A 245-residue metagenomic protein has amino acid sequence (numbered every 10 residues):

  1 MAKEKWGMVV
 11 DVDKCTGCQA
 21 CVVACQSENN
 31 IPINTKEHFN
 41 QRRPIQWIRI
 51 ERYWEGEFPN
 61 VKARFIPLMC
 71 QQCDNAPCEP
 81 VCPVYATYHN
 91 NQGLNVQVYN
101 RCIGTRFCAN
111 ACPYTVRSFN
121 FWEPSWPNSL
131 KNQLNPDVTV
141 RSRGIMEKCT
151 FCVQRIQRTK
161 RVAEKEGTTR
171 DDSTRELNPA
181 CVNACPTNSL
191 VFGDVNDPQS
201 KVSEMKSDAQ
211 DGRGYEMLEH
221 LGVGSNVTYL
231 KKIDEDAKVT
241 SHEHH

Functional and structural regions predicted by a protein language model:
M1-H245: Non-ligating segments of multi-cofactor redox enzymes
